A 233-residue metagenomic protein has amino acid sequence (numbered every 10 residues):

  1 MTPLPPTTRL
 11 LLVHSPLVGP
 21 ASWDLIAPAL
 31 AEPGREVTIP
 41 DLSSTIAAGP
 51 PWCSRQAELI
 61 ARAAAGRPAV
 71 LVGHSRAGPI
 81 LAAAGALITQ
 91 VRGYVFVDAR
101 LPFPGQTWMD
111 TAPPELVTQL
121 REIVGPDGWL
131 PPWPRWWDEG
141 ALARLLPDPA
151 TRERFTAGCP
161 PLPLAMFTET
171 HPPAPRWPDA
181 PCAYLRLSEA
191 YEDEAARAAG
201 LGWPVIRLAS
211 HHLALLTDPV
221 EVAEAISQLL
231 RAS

Functional and structural regions predicted by a protein language model:
P3-A47: Conserved HGGG/HGGXW glycine-rich cap/lid loop of the alpha/beta-hydrolase fold
V13-L17, S75, A99, L187: Glycine-rich His-Gly loop
E36-V70, G85-A86, W108-T118: Active-site loop/oxyanion-hole signature of alpha/beta-hydrolase fold enzymes
V72-L81: Gly/Ala-rich beta-loop-alpha elbow adjacent to hydrolase catalytic centers
A86-V91, V95-W129, M166-F167, A199: Flexible "cap/lid" loop of the alpha/beta hydrolase fold
W129-R176: Conserved alpha/beta-hydrolase catalytic His-Asp/Glu region
P160-V220, E224: Conserved serine/cysteine hydrolase catalytic core
